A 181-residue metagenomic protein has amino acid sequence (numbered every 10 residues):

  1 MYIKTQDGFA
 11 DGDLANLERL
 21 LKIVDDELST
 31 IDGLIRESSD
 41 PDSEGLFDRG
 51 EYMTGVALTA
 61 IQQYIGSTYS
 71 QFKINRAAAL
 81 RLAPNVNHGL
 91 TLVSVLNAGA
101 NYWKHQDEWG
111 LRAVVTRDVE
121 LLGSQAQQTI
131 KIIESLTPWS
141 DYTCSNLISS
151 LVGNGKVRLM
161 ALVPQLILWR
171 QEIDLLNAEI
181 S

Functional and structural regions predicted by a protein language model:
M1-G45: Charged alpha-helical initiation segments
G8, G12-A15, R19, Y52 (+5 more regions): Alpha-helix boundary/N-cap detector
E18, K22-D25, G55, T59 (+3 more regions): Generic structural signal for well-ordered, non-transmembrane alpha-helical segments in soluble/cytosolic regions
G33-P84, L90: Short, contiguous, well-structured surface segments enriched in hydrophobic/aromatic residues
I65-R76, K104-L111, N177: Long, hydrophobic, amphipathic alpha-helical segments used as structural scaffolds
G89-T116: Histidine-centered, metal-coordinating catalytic motifs and their short helical/loop contexts
D118-L147: Leucine-centric amphipathic alpha-helical interface motifs
P138-S181: A hydrophobic membrane-anchoring alpha-helix module
